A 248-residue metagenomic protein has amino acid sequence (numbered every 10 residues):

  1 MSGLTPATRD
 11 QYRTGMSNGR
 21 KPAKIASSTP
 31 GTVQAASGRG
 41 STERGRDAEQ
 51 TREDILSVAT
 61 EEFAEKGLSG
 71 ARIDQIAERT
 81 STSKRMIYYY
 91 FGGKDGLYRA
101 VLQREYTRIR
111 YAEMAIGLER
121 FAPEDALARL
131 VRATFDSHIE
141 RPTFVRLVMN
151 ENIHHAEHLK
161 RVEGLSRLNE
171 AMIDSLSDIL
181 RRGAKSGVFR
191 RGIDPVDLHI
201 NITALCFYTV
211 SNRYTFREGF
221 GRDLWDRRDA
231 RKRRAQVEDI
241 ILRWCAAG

Functional and structural regions predicted by a protein language model:
M1-R39, A133-D136, E140, E170-S186 (+1 more regions): C-terminal peripheral helix-coil segments that are non-catalytic and often amphipathic
T51-A59, I76, V101-E105, I109 (+1 more regions): Generic hydrophobic, amphipathic alpha-helix propensity
D54, D125, R129, A133 (+2 more regions): Amphipathic alpha-helical interaction segments
D54, E62-G96, A100-V101: Helix-turn-helix
V101-L130, K160-S166: Amphipathic alpha-helical linker/stalk segments
D125, E163-L168, K185-N201: All-alpha amphipathic helical-bundle segments outside canonical DNA-binding/catalytic cores that form hydrophobic
A126, E140-E163, R213-F220: Amphipathic alpha-helical segments used for helix-helix packing
